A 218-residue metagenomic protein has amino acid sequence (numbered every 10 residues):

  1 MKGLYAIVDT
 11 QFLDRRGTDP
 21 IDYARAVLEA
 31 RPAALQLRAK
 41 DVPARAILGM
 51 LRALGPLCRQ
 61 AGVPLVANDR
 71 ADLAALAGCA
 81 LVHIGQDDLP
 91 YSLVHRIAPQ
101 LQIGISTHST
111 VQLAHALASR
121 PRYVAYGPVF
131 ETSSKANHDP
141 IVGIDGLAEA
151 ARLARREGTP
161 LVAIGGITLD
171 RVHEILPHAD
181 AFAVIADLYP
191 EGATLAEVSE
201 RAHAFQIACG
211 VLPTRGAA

Functional and structural regions predicted by a protein language model:
M1-H83, D88, R96-R122, E149-L161 (+2 more regions): Conserved N-terminal beta1-alpha1 strand-loop-helix module at the mouth
I84-S92, V129-A154: Flexible, gly/pro- and Lys/Arg-enriched active-site loops
V111-P140: Histidine/lysine/aspartate-rich catalytic loop segments that bind and position anionic ligands
G166: Conserved strand-turn element in the central/C-terminal portion of the radical SAM core barrel that lines
D180-F182: A compact, surface-exposed functional segment
